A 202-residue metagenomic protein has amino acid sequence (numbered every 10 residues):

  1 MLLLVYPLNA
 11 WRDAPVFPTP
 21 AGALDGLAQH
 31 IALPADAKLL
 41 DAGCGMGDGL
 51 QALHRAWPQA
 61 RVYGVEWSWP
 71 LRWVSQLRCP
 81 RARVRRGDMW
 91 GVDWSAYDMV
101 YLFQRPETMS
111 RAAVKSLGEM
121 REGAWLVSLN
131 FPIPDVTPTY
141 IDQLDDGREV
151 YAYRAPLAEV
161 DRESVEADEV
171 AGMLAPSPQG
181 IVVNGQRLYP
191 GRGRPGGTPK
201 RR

Functional and structural regions predicted by a protein language model:
M1-P34: S-adenosyl-L-methionine
A35-G45: Conserved class I S-adenosyl-L-methionine
M46-P58: Conserved SAM-binding loop of SAM-dependent methyltransferases across substrates and taxa, primarily the Class I
R61-E66: Conserved SAM-binding motif I beta-strand of class I
S75: Conserved SAM-binding loop
C79-M89: Conserved SAM-binding strand-loop segment of SAM-dependent methyltransferases
D98-S110: A short SAM/SAH-binding and catalytic strip from SAM-dependent methyltransferases
T108-G172: C-terminal substrate-binding/active-site "lid" region of AdoMet-derived donor-dependent transferases
